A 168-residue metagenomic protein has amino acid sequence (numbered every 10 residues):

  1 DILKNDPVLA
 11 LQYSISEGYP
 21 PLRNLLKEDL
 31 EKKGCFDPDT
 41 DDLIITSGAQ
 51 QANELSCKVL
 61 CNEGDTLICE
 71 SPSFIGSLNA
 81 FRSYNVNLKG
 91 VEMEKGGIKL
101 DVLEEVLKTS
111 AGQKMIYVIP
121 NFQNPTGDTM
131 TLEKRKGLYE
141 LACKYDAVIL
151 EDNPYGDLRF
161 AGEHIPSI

Functional and structural regions predicted by a protein language model:
D6-Y145, G156-S167: Conserved core of the PLP fold type I
D152: Glycine-centered flexible beta-alpha turn that most often forms the glycine-rich phosphate-binding loop
